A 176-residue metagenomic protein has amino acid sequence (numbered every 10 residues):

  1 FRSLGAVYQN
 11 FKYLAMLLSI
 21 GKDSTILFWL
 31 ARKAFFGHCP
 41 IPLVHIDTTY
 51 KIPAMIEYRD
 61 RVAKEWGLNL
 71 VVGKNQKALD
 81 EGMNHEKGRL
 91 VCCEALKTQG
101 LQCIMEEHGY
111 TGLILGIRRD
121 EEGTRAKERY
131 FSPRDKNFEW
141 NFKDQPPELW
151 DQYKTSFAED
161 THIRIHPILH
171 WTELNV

Functional and structural regions predicted by a protein language model:
F1-V176: Nucleotide-activated chemistry modules centered on ATP-dependent adenylation/adenylyltransferase
